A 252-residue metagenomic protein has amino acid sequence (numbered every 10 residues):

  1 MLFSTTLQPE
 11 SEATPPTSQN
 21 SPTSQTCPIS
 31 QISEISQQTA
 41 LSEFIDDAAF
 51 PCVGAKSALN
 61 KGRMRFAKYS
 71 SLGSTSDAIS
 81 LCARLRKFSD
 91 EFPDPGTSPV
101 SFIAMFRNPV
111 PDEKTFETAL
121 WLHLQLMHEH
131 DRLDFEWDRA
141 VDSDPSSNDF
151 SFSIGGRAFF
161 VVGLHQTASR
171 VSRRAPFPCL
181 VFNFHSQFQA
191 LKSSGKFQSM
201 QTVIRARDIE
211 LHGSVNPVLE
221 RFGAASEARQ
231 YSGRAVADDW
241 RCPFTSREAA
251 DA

Functional and structural regions predicted by a protein language model:
M1-T97, R107, P111, A119-W137 (+1 more regions): Non-catalytic accessory regions used for complex assembly or targeting
P99-F102: Residue-level recognition of the N-termini of beta-strands and the immediately preceding loop/turn
A104-R107, N183: Conserved beta-strand segments of the P-loop GTPase G domain that flank and frequently precede/overlap
P109-E113, T167-A168: Short acidic, S/G/P-rich loop/turn micro-motifs used as interaction or catalytic elements
F116-L122, R174-C179: "Short basic amphipathic alpha-helical interaction patches in structured regions
A140-C179: Aromatic/basic-lined ligand-recognition segments that form π-stacking hydrophobic pockets flanked by Lys/Arg to engage
G156-A158, F184, A235, E248: Solvent-exposed, flexible loop/coil residues
H165-R205: Compact mixed alphabeta submodule
